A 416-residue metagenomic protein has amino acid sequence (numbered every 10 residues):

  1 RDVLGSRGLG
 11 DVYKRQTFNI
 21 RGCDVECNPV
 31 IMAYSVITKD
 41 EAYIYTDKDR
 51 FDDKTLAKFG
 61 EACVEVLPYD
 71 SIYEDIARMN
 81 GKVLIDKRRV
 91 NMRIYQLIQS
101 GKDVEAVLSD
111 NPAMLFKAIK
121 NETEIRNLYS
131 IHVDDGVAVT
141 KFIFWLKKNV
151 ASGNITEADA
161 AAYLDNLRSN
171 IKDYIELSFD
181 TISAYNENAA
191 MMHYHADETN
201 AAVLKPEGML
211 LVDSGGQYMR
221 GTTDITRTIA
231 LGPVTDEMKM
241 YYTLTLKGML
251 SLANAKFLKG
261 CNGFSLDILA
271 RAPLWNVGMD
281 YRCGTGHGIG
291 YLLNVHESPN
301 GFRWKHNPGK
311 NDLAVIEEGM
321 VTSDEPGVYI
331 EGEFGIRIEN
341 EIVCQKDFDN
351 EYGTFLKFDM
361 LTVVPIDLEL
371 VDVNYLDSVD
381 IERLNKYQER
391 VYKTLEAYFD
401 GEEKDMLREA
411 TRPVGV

Functional and structural regions predicted by a protein language model:
D2-L9, Y13: Single conserved hydrophobic/aromatic residue that forms the stacking wall/gate of nucleotide- or nucleobase-binding
R7, S183, V212: ATP-grasp fold ATP-binding core
K14-A33, H132-F144, G153-R168, K172 (+1 more regions): Active-site pocket-lining segments that scaffold enzyme catalytic pockets across diverse folds
R21-K82, K87-E124, H132-V133, A138-I143 (+4 more regions): Charged, cofactor-coupling segments
F144-I175, M249-T285: Extended boundary segments
E176-N186, T285-I289: Long, charged, glycine-rich C-terminal linkers/tails
